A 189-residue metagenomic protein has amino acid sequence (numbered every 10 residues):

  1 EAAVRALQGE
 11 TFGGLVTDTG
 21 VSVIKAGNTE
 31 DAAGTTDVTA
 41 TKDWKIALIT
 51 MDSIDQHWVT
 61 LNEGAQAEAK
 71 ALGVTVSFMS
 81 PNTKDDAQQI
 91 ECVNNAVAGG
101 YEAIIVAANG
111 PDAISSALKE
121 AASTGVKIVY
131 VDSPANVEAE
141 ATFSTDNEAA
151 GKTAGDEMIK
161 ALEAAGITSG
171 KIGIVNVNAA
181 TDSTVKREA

Functional and structural regions predicted by a protein language model:
E1-A189: A residue-level marker of the well-folded mature domains of exported/periplasmic proteins
